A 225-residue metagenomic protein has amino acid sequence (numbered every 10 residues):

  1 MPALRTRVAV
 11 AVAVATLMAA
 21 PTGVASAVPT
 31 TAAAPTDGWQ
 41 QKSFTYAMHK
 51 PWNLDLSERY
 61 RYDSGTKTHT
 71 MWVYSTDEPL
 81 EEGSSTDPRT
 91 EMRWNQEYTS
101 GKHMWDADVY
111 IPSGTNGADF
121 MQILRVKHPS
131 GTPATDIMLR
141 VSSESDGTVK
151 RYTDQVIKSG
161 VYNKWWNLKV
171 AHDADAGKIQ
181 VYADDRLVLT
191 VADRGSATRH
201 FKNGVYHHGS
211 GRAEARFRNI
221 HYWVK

Functional and structural regions predicted by a protein language model:
M1-P29: Secretory targeting and sorting signals
A33-Q41, Y98-D106, N116-A118, G160 (+1 more regions): Ligand-recognition surfaces built from glycine- and aromatic
W39-Q41, S145-K169: Short, aromatic/His-centered strand-loop micro-motif at the edge of beta-sheets
T45-M71: Extracellular glycan-recognition surfaces and repeat-rich motifs
R61-E144: Secretory/extracellular carbohydrate-interaction modules and structurally similar beta-sandwich "look-alikes"
A107, K164-D173, I179-V181: Short tryptophan-centered beta-strand motifs in secreted/extracellular beta-sheet-rich domains of glycan-recognition
Y110-P112, A171-D173, W223: Solvent-exposed residues in well-ordered beta-strands and their adjoining turns, especially edge/terminal strands
Y182-R186: Short strand-turn-strand beta-turns centered on an Asx-Gly dipeptide
